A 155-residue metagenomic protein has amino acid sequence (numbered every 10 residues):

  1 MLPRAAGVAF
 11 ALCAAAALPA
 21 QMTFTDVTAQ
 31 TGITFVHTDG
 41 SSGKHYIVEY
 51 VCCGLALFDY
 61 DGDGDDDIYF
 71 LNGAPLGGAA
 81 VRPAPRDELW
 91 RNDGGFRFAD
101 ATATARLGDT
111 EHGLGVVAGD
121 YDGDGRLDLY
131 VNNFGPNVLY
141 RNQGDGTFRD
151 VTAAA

Functional and structural regions predicted by a protein language model:
M1-P3: N-terminal secretory signal peptides that target proteins for export/translocation
A5-A17: Bacterial N-terminal signal peptides
L18-A155: Acidic, glycine/proline-rich Ca2+-coordinating loop motifs
